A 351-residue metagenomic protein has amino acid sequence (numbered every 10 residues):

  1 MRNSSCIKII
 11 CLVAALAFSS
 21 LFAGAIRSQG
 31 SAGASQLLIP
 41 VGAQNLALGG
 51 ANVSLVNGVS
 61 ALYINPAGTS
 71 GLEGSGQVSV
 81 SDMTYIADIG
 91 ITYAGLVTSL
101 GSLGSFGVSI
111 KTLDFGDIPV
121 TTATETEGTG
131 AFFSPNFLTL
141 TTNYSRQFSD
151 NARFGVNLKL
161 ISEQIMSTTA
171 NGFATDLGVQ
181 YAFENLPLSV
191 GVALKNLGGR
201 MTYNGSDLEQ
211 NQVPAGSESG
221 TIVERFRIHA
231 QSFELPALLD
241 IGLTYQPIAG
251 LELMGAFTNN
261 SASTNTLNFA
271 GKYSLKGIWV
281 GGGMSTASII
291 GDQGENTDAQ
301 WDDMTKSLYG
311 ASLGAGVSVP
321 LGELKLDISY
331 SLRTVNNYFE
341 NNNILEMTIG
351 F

Functional and structural regions predicted by a protein language model:
M1-C11: Bacterial N-terminal signal peptides that target proteins for export
I10-S20: Bacterial N-terminal signal peptides
G24-G49, V53, I91-F351: Outer-membrane beta-barrel porins/channels
G42, L72-G74: A short, polar/charged loop/turn motif at coil->beta-strand junctions and beta-hairpin connectors
G50-V53, G76-Y85, R333: Short strand-turn segments of transmembrane beta-barrel domains in outer membranes, especially the first one or two
S60-G71: N-terminal periplasmic accessory domains that precede and gate Gram-negative outer-membrane beta-barrel machines
T69, T84-D88: Short active-site-proximal "capping" loops at secondary-structure junctions
